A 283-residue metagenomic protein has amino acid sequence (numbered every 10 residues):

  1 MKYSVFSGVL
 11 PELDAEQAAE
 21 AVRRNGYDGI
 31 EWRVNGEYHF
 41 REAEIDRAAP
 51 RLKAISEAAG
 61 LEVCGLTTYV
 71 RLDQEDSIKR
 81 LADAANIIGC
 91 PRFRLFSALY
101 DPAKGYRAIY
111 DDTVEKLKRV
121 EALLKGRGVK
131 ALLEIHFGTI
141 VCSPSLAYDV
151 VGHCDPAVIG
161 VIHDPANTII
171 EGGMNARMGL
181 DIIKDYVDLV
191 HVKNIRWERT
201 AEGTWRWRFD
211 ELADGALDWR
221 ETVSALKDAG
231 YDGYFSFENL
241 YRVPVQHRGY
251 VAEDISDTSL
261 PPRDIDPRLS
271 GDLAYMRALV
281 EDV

Functional and structural regions predicted by a protein language model:
M1-D28, K53, E57, A84-G89 (+2 more regions): Histidine-acidic metal/acid-base catalytic patches
G8, R41-E42, R71, Y110 (+3 more regions): A generic secondary-structure micro-motif detector that highlights 1-2 residue hydrophobic/ambivalent hotspots embedded
D28, W32-E121, K125-K130, N167 (+3 more regions): Structural motif corresponding to the early beta-alpha repeats
L133-I135: Conserved anion-binding
